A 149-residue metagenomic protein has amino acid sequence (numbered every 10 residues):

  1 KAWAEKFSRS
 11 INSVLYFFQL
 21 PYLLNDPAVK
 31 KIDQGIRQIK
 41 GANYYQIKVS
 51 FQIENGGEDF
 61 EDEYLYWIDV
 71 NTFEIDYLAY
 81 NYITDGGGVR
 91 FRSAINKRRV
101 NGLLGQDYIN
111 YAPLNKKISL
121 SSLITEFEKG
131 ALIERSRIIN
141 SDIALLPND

Functional and structural regions predicted by a protein language model:
K1-F60, Y82-D85: Flexible, processing/modification-adjacent segments and terminal tails in exported/periplasmic/extracellular proteins
Y45-I143: Gly/Pro-enriched, hydrophobic low-complexity segments that function as extracytoplasmic propeptides/linkers
N148-D149: Short, solvent-exposed mixed-charge patches
